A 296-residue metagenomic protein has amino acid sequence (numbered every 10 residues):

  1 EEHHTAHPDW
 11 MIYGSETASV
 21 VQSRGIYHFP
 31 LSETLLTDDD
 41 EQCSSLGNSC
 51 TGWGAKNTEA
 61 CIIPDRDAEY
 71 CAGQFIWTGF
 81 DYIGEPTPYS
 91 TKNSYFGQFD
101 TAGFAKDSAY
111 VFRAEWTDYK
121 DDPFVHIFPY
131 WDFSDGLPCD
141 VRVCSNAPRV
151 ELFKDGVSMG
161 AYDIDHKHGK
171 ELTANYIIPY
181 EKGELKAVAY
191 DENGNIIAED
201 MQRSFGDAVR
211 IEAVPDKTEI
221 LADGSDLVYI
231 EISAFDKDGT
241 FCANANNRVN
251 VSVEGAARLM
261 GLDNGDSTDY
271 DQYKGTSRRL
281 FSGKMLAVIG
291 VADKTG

Functional and structural regions predicted by a protein language model:
E1-D135, C139, A161: Substrate-binding/catalytic cleft of secreted carbohydrate-active enzymes, primarily glycoside hydrolases
W131-L137, E219-V228: Short, solvent-exposed loop/linker segments at the N-terminal edge of repeated beta-sheet extracellular domains
D140-A161, E184-Y190, N246-V251, G296: Beta-strand-rich binding/interaction modules
V143-S145, V188-A189, S225-A243: Beta-strand-rich structural segments
Y162-I164, A208-A213, V251-T268: Short aromatic-acidic-glycine turn motif
A174-Y180, Y273-D293: Short, hydrophobic beta-strand segments
G194-G206: Edge beta-strands of extracellular beta-sandwich domains
F205-D223: Low-complexity, acidic Ser/Thr/Pro/Gly-rich terminal tails and inter-domain linkers that flank the onset of structured
